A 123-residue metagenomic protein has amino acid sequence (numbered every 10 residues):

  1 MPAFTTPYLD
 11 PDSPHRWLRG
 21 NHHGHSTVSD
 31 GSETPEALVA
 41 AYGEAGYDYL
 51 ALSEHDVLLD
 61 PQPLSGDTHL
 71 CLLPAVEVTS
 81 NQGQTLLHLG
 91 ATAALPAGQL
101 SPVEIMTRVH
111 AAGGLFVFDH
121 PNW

Functional and structural regions predicted by a protein language model:
M1: Acidic, histidine-bearing metal-coordination/catalytic regions of metal-dependent phosphoesterases
F4-W123: A metal-dependent hydrolase metal-coordination microenvironment
